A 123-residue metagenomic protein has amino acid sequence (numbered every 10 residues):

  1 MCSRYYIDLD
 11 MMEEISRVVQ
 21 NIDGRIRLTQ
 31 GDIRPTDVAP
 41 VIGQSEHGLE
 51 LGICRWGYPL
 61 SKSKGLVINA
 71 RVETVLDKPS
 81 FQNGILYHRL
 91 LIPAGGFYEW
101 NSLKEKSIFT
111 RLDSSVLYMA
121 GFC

Functional and structural regions predicted by a protein language model:
M1-C123: Short linear sequence motif anchored by a di-proline
